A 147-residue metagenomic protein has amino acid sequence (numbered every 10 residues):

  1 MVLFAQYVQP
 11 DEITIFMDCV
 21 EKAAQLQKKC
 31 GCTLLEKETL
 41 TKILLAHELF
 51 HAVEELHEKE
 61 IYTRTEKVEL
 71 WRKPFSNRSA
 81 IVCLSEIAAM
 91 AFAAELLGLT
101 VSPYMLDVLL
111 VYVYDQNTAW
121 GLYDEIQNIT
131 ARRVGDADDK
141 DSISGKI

Functional and structural regions predicted by a protein language model:
M1-K42: Active-site scaffold of zinc-dependent metalloenzymes
F4-Y7, F16, F50, F75 (+1 more regions): Phenylalanine-focused residue identity feature
A23-L26, Y62-I147: Metalloprotease/metallohydrolase-associated module, dominated by Zn2+-dependent proteases
Q25-K28, V53-H57: A short secondary-structure junction signal
L34-E38, H57-K59, P74: General structural signal for secondary-structure boundaries
L34-K42, A46, R78, V82 (+1 more regions): Short capping loops/turns at secondary-structure boundaries
I43-L56: Active-site recognition of the HExxH zinc-binding catalytic motif
